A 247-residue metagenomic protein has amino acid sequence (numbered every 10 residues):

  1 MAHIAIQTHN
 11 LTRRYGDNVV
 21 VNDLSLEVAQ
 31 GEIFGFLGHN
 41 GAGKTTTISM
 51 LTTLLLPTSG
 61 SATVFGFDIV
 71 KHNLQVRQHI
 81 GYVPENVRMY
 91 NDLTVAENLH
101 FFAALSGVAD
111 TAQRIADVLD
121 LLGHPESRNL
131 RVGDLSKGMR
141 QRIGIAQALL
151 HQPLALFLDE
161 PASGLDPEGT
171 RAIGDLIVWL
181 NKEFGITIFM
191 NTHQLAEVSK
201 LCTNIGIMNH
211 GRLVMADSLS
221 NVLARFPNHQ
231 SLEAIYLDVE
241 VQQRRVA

Functional and structural regions predicted by a protein language model:
H100, A104-S127: Conserved ABC ATPase "signature" region
Q152: Conserved catalytic motifs of ABC-family nucleotide-binding domains
L156-E160: Catalytic Walker B motif of ABC-type/P-loop ATPase nucleotide-binding domains
R171-F184: Helical segment within the ABC ATPase nucleotide-binding domain
